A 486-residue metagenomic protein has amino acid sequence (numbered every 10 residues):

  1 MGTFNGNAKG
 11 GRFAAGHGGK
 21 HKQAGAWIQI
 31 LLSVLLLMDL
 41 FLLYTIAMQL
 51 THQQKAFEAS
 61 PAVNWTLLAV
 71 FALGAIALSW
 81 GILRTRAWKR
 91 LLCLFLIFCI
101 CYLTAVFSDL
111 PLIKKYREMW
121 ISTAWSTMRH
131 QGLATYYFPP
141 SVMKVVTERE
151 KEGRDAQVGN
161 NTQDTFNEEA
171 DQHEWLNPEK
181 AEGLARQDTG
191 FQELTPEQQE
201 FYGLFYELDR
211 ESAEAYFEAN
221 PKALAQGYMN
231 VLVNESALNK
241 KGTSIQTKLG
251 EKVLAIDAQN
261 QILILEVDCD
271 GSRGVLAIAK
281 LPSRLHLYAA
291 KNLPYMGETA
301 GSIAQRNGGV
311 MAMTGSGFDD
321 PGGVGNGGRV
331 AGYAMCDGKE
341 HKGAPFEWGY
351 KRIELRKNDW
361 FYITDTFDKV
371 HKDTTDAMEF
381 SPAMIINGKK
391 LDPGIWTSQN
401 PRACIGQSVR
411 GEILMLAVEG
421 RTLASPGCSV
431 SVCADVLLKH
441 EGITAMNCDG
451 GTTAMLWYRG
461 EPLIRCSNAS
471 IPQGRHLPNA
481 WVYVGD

Functional and structural regions predicted by a protein language model:
G2-D486: Gly/Ser/Thr/Pro-rich low-complexity, intrinsically disordered segments
